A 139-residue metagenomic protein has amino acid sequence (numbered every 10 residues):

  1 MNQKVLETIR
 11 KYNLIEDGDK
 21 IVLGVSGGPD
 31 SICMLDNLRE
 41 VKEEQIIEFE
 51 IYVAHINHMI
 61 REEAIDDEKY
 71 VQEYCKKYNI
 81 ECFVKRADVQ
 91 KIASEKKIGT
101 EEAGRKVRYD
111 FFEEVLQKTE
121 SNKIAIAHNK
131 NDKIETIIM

Functional and structural regions predicted by a protein language model:
M1-V25, P29-M139: Core alpha/beta nucleotide-donor-binding catalytic domains of modification enzymes
